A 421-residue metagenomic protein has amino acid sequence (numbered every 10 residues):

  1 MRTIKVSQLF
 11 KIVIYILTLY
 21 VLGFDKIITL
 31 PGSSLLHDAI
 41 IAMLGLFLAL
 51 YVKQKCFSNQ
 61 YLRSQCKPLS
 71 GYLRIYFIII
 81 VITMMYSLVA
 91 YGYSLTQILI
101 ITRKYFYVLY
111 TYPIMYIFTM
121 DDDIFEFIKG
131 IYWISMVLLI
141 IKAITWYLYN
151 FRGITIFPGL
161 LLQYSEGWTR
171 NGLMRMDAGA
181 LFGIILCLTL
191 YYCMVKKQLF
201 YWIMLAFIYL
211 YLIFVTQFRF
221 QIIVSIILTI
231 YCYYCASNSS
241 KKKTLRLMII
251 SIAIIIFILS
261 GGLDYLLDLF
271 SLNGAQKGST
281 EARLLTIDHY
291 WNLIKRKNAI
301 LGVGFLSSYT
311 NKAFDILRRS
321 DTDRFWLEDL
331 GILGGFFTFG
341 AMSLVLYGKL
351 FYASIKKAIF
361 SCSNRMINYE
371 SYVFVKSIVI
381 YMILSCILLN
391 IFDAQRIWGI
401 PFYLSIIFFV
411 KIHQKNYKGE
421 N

Functional and structural regions predicted by a protein language model:
M1-N59, R63-S271, H289, R324-G419: Hydrophobic transmembrane helix bundles of membrane-integrated enzymes that assemble and modify cell-envelope
G274-F339: Long extracytoplasmic/lumenal interhelical loops at the membrane interface of multi-pass membrane proteins
